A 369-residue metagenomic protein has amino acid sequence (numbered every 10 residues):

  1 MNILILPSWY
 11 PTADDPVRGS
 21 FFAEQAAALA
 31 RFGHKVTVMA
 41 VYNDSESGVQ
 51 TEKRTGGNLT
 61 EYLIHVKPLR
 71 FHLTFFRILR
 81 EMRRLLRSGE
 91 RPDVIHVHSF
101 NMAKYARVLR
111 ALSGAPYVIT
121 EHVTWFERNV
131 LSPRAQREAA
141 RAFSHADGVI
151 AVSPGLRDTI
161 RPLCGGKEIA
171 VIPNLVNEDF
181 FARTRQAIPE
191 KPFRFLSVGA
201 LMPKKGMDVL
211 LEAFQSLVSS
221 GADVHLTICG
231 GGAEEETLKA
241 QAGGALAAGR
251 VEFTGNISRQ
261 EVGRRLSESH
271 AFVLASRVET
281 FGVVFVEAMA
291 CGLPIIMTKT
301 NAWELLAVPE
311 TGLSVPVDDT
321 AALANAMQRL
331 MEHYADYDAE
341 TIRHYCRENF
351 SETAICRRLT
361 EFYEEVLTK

Functional and structural regions predicted by a protein language model:
M1-S47, E364: N-terminal subdomain of nucleotide-sugar transferases
L4, A187-K205, L211-Q215, T227: Conserved donor-binding/catalytic core segment of Leloir-type glycosyltransferases
V97-A103: Short His-centered aromatic/hydrophobic patch
G155, L175: Carbohydrate-associated surface elements
K239-I257: Nucleotide-activated donor-binding/catalytic signature segment of Leloir-type glycosyltransferases, i.e., the conserved
R277: Aromatic "clamp/platform" in nucleotide-sugar-dependent glycosyltransferases that forms part of the donor/acceptor
P294-M297: Short hydrophobic beta-strand element within catalytic cores of glycosyltransferases and related nucleotide-activated
V308-P309, L313-T320, Q328-A335: Conserved acidic donor-binding segment of nucleotide-sugar-dependent glycosyltransferases
